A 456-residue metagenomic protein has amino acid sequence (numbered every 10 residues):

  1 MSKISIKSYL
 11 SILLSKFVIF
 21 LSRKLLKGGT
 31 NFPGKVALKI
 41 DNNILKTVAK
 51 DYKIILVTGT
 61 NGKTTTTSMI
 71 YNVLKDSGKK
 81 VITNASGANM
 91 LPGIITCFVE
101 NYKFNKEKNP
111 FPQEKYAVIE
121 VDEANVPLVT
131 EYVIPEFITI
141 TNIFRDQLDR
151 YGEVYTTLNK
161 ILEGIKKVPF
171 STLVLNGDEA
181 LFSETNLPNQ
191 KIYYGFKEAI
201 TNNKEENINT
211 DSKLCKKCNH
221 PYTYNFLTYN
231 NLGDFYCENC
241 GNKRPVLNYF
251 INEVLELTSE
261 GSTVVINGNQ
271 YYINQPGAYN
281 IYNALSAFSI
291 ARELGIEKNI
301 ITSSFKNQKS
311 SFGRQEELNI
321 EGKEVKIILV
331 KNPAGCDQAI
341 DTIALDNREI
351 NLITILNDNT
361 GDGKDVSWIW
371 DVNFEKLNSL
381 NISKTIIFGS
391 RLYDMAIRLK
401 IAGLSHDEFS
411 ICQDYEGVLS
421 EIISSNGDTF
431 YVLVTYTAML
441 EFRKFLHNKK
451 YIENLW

Functional and structural regions predicted by a protein language model:
M1-S8, I12-S22, G28-T30, N219 (+4 more regions): ATP-dependent carboxylate-amine ligase
S2-L214: Phosphate-binding loop of NTP-binding sites
N61-K63, A88-N89, A180, N280 (+3 more regions): Gly/Ser/Thr-rich loops at beta-strand to alpha-helix junctions that form or flank small-molecule/cofactor-binding
T67-N72, F288, A396, R443: A generic structural signal for short, well-ordered alpha-helical segments in conserved domains
I70, L74, I94-F98, A284-L294 (+1 more regions): Buried hydrophobic packing segments
A85-S86, E120-D122, N142-I143, L175-D178 (+9 more regions): Fold-independent oxyanion-binding glycine-rich loops and adjacent beta-strand/coil segments at enzyme active sites
T141, V174, N283, A287 (+2 more regions): Residue-level signal for inorganic ion chemistry
Y194-P333: Adenine nucleotide phosphate-binding catalytic loops in nucleotide-utilizing enzymes
